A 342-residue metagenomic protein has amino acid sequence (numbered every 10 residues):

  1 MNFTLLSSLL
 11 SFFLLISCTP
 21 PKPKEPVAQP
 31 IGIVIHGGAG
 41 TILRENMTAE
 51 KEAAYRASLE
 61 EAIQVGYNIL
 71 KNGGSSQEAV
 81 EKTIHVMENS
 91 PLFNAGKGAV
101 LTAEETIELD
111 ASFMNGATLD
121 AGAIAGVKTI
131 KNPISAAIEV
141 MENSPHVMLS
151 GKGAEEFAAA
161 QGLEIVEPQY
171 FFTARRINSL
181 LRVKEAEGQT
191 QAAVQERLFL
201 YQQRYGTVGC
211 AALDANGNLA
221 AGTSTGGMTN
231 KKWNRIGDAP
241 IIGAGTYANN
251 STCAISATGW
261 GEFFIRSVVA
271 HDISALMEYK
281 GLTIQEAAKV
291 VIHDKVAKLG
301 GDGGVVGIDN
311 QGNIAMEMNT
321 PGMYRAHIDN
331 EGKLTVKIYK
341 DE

Functional and structural regions predicted by a protein language model:
M1-S7: Bacterial N-terminal signal peptides that target proteins for export
L14-S17: C-terminal motif of bacterial Sec signal peptides marking the signal peptidase cleavage site
T19-E342: Alpha/propeptide regions of enzymes that mature by internal proteolysis
